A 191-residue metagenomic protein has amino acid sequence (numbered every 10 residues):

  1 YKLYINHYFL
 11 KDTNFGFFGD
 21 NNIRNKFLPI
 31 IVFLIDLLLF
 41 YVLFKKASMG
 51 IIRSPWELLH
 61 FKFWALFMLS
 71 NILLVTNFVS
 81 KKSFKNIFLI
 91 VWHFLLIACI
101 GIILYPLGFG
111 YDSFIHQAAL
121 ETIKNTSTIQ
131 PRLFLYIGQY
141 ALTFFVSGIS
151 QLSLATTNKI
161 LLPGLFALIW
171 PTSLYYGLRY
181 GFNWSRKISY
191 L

Functional and structural regions predicted by a protein language model:
K2-C99: Start-transfer (signal-anchor) and selected internal transmembrane alpha helices of multi-pass inner/ER membrane
R53-E57, N77, N86-F88, W92 (+1 more regions): Active-site lumenal/periplasmic loops and adjacent helix-entry segments of GT-C-fold, multi-pass membrane
